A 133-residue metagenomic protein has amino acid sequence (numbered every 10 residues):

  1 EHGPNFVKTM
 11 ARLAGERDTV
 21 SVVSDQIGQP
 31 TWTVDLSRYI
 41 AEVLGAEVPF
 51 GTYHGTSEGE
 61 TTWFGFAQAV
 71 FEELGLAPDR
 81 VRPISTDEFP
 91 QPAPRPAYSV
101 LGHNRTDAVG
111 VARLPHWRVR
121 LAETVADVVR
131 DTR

Functional and structural regions predicted by a protein language model:
E1, G28-T31, T61, L101 (+1 more regions): Residue-level signal for the nucleotide or nucleotide-sugar donor/cofactor binding architecture
E1-G28, V34-D35: NAD(P)-dependent short-chain dehydrogenase/reductase
P4-K8, F64, Q68, V100: Short, surface-exposed alpha-helical segments at coil->helix boundaries
M10, I40-L44, A67-V70, H103 (+1 more regions): Hydrophobic "lid"/C-terminal helical patch of Rossmann-like NAD(P)-dependent dehydrogenase/epimerase domains
L36, I40, G55, F66 (+2 more regions): Non-catalytic, hydrophobic alpha-helical segments
Y39, A46-A93, R133: Mid/C-terminal beta-alpha module of Rossmann-like enzyme folds, strongest in SDR-family dehydrogenases/epimerases
P94-R133: C-terminal amphipathic/interface module of NAD(P)-dependent oxidoreductases and related NAD-binding regulators
